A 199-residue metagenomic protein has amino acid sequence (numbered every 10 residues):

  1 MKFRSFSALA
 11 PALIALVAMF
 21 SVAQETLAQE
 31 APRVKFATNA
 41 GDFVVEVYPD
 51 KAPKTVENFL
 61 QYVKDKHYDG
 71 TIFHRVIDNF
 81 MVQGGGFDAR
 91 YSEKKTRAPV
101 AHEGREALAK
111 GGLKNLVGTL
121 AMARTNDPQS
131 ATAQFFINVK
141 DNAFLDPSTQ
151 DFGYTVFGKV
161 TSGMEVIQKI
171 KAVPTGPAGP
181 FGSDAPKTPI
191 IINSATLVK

Functional and structural regions predicted by a protein language model:
K2-A8, L16-K199: Cyclophilin-like peptidyl-prolyl cis-trans isomerases
